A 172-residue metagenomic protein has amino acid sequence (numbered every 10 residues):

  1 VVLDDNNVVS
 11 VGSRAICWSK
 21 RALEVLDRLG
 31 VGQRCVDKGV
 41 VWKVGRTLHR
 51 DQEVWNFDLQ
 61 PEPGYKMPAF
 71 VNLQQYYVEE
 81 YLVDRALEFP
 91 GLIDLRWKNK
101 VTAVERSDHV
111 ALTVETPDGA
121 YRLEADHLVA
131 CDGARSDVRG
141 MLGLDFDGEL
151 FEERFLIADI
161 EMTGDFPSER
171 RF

Functional and structural regions predicted by a protein language model:
V1-A15: Glycine-rich FAD pyrophosphate-binding loop
V11-F89, K98, E105: Active-site-adjacent segment of FAD-dependent monooxygenases/related oxidoreductases
V36, D94-R96, D147: General small-molecule cofactor/ligand-binding pocket signal
L48, T113-P117, E161: A generic structural motif
E53, D84, H127, C131-F172: Conserved FAD-binding catalytic core of PHBH/FMO-like flavoproteins
K98-T102, T116-P117: Conserved SAM/SAH-binding loop
E105-A111: A short, glycine/Asx- and small/polar-enriched loop/turn that sits immediately N-terminal to a beta-strand
P117-H127, C131: Core beta-strand elements of the Rossmann-like FAD/NAD(P) dinucleotide-binding domain in flavoenzyme oxidoreductases
